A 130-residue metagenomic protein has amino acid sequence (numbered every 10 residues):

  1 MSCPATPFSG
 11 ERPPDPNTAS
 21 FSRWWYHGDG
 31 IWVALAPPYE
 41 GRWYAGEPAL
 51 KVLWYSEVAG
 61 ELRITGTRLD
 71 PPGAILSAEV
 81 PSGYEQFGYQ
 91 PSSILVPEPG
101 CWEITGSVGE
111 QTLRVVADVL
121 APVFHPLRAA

Functional and structural regions predicted by a protein language model:
M1-P97, C101-A130: Contiguous segments within soluble domain cores/interaction surfaces
